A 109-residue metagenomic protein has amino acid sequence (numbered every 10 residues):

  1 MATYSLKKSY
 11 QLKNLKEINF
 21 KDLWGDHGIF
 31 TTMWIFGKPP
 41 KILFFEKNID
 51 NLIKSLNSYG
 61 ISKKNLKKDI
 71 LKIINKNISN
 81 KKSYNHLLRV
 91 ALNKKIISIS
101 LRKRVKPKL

Functional and structural regions predicted by a protein language model:
M1-L109: Conserved alpha/beta cores of soluble small-molecule-handling proteins
